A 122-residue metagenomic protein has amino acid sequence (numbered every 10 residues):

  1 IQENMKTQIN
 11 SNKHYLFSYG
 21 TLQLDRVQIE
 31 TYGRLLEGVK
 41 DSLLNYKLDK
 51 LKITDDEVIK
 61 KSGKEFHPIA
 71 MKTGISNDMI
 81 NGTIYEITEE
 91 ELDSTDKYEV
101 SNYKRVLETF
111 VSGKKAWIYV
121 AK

Functional and structural regions predicted by a protein language model:
N4-K122: Glycine-aromatic micro-motifs
